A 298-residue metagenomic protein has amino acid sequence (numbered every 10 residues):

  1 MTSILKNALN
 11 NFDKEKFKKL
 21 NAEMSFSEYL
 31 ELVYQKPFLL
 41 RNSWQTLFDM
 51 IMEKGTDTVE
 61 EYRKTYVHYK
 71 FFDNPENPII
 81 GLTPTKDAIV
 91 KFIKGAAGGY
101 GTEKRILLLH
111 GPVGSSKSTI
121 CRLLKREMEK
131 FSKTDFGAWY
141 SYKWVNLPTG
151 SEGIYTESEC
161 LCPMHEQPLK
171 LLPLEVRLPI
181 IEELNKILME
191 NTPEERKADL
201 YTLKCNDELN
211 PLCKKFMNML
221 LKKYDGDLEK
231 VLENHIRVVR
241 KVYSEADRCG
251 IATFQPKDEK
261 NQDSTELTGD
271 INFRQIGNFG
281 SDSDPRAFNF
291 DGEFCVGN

Functional and structural regions predicted by a protein language model:
M1-D57, G114: N-terminal accessory segments that target, anchor, or regulate ATP-driven/P-loop NTPase machines and associated
F38-N298: Conserved ASCE/P-loop NTPase catalytic core
